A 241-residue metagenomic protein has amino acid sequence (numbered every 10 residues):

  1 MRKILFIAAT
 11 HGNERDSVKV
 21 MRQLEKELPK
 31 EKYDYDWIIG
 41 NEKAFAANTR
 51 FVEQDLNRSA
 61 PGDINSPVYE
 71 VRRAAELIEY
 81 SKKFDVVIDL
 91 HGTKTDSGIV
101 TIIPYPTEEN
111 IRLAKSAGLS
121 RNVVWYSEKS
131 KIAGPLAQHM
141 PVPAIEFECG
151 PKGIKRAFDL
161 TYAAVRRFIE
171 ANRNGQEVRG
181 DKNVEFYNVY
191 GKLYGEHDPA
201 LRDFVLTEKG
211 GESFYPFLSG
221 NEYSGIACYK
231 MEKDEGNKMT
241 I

Functional and structural regions predicted by a protein language model:
M1-I241: Structured catalytic-domain cores with a bias toward divalent-metal coordination
